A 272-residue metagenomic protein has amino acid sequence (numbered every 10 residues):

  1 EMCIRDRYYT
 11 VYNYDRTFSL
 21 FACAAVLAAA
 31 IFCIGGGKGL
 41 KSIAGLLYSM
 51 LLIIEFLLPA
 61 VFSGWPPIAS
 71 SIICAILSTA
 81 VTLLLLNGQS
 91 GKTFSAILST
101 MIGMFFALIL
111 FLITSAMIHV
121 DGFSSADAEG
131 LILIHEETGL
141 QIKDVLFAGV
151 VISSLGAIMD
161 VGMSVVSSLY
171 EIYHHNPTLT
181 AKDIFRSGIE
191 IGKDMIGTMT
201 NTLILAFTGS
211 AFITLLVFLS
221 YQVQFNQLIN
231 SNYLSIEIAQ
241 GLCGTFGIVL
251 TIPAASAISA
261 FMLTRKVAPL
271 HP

Functional and structural regions predicted by a protein language model:
E1-I4: Short, small-residue-biased leader/transition segments that mark boundaries at the very start of proteins
N13-V26: N-terminal membrane-entry
A25-I132, K143-S153: Transmembrane alpha-helical segments that form the functional core of multipass membrane systems
G88-S99, I118-E129, S164-N176, F225-N226 (+2 more regions): Juxtamembrane helix-loop transition segments at the membrane interface in multi-pass membrane proteins
S99-M104, H135-E136, L140-I152, T198 (+2 more regions): Pore-lining and gate-forming transmembrane alpha-helices of multi-pass membrane transport proteins
S125-L140, H175-S187: Membrane-interface interhelical connector segments
L155-V165, L169-L215, Q222: Helical hairpin unit composed of two closely spaced alpha helices linked by a short loop
A206-T208, F212-P272: Hydrophobic alpha-helical transmembrane segments of membrane transport and translocation systems, primarily multi-pass
